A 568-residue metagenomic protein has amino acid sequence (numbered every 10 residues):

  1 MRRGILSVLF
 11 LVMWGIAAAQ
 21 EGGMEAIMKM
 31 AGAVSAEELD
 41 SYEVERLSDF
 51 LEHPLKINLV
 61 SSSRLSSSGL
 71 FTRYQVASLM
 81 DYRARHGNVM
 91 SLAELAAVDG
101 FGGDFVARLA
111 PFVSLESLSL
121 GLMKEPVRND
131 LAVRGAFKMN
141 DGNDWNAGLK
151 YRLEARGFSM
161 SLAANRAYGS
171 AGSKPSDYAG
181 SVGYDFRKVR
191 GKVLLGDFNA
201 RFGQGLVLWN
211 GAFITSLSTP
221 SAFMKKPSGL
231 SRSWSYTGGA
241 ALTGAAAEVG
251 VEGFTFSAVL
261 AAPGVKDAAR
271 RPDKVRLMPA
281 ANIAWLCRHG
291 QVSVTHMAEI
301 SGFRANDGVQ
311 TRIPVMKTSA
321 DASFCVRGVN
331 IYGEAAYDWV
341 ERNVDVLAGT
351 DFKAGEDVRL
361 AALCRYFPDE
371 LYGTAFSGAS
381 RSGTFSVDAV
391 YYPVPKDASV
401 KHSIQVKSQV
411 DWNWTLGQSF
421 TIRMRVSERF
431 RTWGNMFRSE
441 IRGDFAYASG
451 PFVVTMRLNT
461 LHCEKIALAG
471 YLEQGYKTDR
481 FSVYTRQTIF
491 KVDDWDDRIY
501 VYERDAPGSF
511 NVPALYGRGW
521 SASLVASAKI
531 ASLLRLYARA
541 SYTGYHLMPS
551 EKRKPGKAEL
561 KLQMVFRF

Functional and structural regions predicted by a protein language model:
G4-M13: Sec-dependent N-terminal signal peptides
A19-Y184, K188, D197, R201: Compositionally biased linear targeting/interaction segments
D144, R276, A281, W285-C287 (+3 more regions): Exposed, low-structure sequence patches enriched in small/polar residues
N165-A179, W234-Y236, D338-V340, L461-E464: Outer-membrane beta-barrel proteins
K174-L230, W234-A261, A361-E370, A469 (+1 more regions): Outer membrane beta-barrel
T215-K225, A268-R271, D505-G508: Surface-exposed loop/turn segments flanking beta-strands in extracellular/periplasmic regions
G229-Y236, R270-P272, N511-L515: Extracellular/periplasm-exposed beta-strand and loop segments of Gram-negative cell-envelope proteins, dominated by
F254-V259, P263-A284: Internal alpha/beta core interface subdomains
